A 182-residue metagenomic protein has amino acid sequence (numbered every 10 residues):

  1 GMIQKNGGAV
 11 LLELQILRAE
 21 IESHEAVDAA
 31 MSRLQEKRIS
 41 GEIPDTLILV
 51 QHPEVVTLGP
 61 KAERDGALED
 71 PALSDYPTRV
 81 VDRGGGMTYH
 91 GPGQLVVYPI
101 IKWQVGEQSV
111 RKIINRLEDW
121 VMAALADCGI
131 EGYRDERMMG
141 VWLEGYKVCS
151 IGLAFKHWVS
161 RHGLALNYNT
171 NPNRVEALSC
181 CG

Functional and structural regions predicted by a protein language model:
G1-Q4, A154: Generic N-terminal leader/processing signal
I3-V148: N-terminal lobe of the biotin/lipoate ligase/transferase fold
K61-E69, P77, I151-L178: Short, conserved beta-strand/beta-arch hydrophobic-aromatic motifs that form part of recognition grooves or interface
C180-G182: Flexible glycine-rich active-site/ligand-binding loops centered on an Asp-His dyad
